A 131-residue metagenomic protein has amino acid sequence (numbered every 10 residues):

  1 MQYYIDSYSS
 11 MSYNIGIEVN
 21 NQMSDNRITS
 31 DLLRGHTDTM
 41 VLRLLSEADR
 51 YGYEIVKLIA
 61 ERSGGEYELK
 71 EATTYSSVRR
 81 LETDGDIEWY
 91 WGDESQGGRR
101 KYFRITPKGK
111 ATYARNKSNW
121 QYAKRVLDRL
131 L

Functional and structural regions predicted by a protein language model:
M1-T29: Short, intrinsically disordered or compositionally biased N-terminal tails of bacterial proteins
I5, K110-L131: Amphipathic alpha-helical dimerization/coiled-coil segments that flank or bridge DNA-binding/regulatory modules
R27-D31, W91-G92: Short beta-strand/turn micro-motifs at beta-sheet edges
D31-T73: N-terminal helix-turn-helix DNA-binding core of bacterial DNA-binding proteins
V78-R79: Short, hydrophobic-biased segments on the C-terminal half of alpha helices that form "recognition helices"
E82-R99, R104: Beta-hairpin "wing" of winged helix-turn-helix
G98-N116: Basic, amphipathic "hinge/linker" alpha-helix immediately C-terminal to the N-terminal HTH DNA-binding motif
